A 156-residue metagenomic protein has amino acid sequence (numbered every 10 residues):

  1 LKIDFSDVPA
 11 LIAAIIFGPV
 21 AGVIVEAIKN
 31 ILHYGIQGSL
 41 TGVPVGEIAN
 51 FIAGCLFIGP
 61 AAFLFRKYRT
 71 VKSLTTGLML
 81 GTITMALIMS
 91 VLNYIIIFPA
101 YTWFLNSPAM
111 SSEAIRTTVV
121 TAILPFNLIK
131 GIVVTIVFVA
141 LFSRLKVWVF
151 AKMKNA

Functional and structural regions predicted by a protein language model:
L1-A156: Loop-helix junctions at membrane interfaces
